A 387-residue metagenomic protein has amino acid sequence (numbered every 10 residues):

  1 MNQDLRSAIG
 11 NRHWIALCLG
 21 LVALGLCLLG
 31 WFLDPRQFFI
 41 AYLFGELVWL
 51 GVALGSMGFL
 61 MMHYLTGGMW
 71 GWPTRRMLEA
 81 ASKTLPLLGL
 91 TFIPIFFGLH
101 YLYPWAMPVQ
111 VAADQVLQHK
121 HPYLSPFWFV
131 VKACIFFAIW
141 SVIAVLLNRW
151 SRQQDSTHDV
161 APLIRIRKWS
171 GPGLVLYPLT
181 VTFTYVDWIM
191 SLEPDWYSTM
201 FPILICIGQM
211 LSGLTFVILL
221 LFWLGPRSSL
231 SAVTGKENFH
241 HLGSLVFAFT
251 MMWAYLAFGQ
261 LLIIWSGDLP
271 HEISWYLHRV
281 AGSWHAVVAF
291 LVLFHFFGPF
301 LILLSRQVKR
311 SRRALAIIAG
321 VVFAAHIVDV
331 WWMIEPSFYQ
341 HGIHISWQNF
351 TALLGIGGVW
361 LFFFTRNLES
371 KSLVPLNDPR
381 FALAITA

Functional and structural regions predicted by a protein language model:
M1-A53, H121, T365, I385-A387: N-terminal regions that are enriched for targeting/export leaders and immediately downstream pro/stem segments
S7-L29, K120-L291, F381: Long, contiguous internal "core" modules enriched in hydrophobic/ aromatic residues
E46-S156, G173: Transmembrane-helix bundle segments that line or gate the permeation/cavity pathway in multi-pass membrane proteins
A53-M61, G89-I95, A133-V145, I207-F222 (+2 more regions): Hydrophobic cores of alpha-helical transmembrane segments in multi-pass inner/ER membrane proteins, independent
V145-D155, F363-N377: Membrane-interface capping segments at transmembrane-helix boundaries
F201-I205, H271-V292, S311, Y339-R366: Membrane-interface transmembrane-helix boundary segments in multi-pass integral membrane proteins
R313-A324: Central hydrophobic cores of alpha-helical transmembrane segments in multi-pass integral membrane proteins
L373-A387: Short, highly charged, low-complexity non-transmembrane loops/tails of multi-pass membrane proteins
